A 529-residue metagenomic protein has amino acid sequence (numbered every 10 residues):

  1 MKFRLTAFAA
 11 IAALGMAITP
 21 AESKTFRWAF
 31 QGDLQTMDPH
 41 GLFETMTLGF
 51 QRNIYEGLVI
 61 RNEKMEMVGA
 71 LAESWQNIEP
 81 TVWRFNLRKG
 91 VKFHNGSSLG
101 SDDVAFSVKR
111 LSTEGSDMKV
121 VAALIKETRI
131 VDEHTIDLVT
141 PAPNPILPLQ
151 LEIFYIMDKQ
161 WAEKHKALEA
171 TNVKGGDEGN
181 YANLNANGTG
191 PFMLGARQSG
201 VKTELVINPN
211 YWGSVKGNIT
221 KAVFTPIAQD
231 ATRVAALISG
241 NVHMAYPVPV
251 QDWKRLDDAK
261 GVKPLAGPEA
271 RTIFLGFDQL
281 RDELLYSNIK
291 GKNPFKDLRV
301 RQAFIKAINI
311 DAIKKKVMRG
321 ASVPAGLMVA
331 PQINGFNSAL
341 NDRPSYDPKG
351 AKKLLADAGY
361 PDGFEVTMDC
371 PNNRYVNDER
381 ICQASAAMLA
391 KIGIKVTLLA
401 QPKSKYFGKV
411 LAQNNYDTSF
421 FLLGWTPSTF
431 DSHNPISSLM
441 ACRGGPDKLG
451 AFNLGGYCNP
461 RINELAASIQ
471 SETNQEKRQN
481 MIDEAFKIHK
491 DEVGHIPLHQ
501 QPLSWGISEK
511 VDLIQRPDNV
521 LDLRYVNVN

Functional and structural regions predicted by a protein language model:
W28, G96, H243-M244, K260-P264 (+4 more regions): Periplasmic binding protein-like
A29-E79, K109, N187-P191: N-terminal lobe/hinge region of extracytoplasmic solute-binding protein
D38, Q150, I289-I333, N377-I381 (+1 more regions): Periplasmic-binding protein-like
E66, F154-K216, K221, K349 (+1 more regions): Gly/Pro-rich hinge or "lid" segments in bacterial periplasmic/extracellular proteins
Q76, V120-T171: Surface-exposed binding/hinge segments that line and control ligand-binding clefts or catalytic entry sites
R84, L298-Q302, K306, K314 (+4 more regions): Extracytoplasmic/peripheral linker and loop segments enriched in polar/acidic and small residues with frequent Thr/Pro
N180, P209-R255, L298, K395: Ligand-site clamp/hinge motif
F192, K306, V323-D357, R374-R380: Structural transition elements
